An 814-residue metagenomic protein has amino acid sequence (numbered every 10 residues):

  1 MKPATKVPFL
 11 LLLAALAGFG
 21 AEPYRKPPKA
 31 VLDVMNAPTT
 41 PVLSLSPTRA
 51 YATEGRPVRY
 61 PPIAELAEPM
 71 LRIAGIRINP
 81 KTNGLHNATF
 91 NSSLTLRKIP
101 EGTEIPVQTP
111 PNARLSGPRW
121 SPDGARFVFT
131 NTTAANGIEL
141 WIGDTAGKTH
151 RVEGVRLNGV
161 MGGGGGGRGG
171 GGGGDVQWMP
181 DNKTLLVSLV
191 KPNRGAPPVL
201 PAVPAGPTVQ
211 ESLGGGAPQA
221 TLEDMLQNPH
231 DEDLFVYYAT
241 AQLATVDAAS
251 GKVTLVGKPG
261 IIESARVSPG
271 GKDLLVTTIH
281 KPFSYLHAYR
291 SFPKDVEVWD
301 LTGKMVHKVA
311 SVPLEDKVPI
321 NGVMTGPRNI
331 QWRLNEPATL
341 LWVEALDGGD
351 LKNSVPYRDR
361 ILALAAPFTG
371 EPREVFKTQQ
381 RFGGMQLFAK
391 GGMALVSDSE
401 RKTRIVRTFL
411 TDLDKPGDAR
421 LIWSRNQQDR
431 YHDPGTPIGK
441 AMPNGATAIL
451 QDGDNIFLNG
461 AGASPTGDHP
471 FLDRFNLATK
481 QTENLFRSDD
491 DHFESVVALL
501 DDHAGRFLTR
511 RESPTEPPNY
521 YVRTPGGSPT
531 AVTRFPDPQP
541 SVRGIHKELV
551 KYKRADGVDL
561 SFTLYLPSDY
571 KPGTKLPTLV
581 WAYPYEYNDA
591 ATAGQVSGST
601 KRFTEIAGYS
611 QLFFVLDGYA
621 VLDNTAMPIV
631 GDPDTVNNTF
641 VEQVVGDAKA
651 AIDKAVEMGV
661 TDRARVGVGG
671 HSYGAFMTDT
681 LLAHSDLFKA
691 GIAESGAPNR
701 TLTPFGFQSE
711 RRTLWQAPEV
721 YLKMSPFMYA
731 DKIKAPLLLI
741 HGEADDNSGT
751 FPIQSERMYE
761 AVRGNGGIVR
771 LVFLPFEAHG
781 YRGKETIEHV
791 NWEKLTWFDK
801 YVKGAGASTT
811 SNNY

Functional and structural regions predicted by a protein language model:
M1-F9: Bacterial N-terminal signal peptides that target proteins for export
L12-G20: Hydrophobic h-region of N-terminal signal peptides that target proteins for export in Gram-negative bacteria
F19-S528, R534-I545, D559, G594-Q595 (+2 more regions): Beta-propeller folds
A88-S93, I99-E101, Y585, A591 (+1 more regions): Active-site-proximal cap/loop segments of hydrolase catalytic domains
V296, L340, I422, Y520 (+6 more regions): Conserved hydrophobic/aromatic pocket- or pore-lining residues that grip, position, or stack substrates in active sites
T533-T574: N-terminal cap/lid segment of alpha/beta-hydrolase-fold proteins
L566, T574-Y585: Short beta-strand element of the alpha/beta-hydrolase
